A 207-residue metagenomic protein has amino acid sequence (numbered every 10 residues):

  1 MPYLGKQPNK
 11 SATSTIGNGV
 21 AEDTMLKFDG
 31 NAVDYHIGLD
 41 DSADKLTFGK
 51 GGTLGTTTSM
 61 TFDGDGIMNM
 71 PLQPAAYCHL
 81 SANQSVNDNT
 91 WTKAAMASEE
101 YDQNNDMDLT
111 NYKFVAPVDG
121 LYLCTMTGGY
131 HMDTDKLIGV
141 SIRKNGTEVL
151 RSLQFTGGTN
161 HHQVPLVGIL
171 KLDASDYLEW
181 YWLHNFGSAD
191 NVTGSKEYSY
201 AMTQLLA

Functional and structural regions predicted by a protein language model:
P2-T57, P74-A76, A82-N87, T134-G139 (+3 more regions): Self-maturation zones of extracellular/virion spikes and adhesins
A43-D44, G66-M68, D176: Structural signal for glycine-centered tight turns and loop->strand junctions in beta-sheet-rich domains
I67-K136, E148, S152-L153, T159 (+1 more regions): Terminal (often C-terminal
P117-D119, R143-E148, L170-Y177: A short, structured loop/turn motif at beta-sheet edges
G120-Y130, Q163-L166, D176-H184: Extracellular beta-strand-rich recognition modules
F155-H162, L172: Short proline/glycine- and polar residue-rich coil/turn motifs
